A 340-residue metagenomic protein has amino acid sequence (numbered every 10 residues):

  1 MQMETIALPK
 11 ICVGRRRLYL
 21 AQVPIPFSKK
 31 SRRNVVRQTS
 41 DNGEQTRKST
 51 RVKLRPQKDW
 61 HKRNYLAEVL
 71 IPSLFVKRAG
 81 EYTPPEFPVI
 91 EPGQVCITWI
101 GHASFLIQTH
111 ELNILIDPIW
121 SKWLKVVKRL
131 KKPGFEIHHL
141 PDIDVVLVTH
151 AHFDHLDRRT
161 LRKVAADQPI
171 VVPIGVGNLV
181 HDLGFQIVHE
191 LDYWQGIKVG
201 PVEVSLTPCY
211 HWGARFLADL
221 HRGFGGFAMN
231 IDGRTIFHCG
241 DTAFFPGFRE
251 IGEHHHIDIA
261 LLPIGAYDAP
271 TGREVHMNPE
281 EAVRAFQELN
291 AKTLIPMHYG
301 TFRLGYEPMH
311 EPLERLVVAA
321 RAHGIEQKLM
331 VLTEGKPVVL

Functional and structural regions predicted by a protein language model:
L8-N113, K336: Zn-dependent metallo-beta-lactamase
R37, G43-R51, V145, P169-V171 (+2 more regions): Cap/insert and terminal regions of metallo-dependent hydrolase folds
P72-P92, V172-R234, E314-L340: Metallo-beta-lactamase
V76-P92, I100, S104-A151, R158-K163 (+3 more regions): Pre-active-site segment of Zn-dependent metallo-hydrolases
Q94-C96, V164-I170, R234-I236: Short active-site oxyanion
C96-W99, N113-D117, E203-C209, T235-D241: Active-site-proximal beta-strand elements of phosphoester/diester hydrolases
I107, D117, H150, D157 (+5 more regions): Divalent metal-coordination and catalytic microenvironments
P118-S121, H150-A151, C209-Y210, G240-T242 (+2 more regions): Active-site metal-binding loops of divalent metal-dependent hydrolases
